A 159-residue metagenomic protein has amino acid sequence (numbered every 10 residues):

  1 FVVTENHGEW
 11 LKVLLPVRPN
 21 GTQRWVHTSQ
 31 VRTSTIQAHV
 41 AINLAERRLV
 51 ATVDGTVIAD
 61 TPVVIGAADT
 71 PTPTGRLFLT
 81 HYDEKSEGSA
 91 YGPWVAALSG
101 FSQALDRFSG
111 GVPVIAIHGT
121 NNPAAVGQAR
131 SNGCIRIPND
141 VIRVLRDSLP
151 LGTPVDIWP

Functional and structural regions predicted by a protein language model:
F1, P62-V63: Short, surface-exposed loop motifs enriched in S/T, G, D/E and P with embedded aromatic residues
F1-S29: SH3/SH3-like beta-barrel superfamily modules
V2-V3, H39-A41: Short, surface-exposed charged micro-motifs
N6, N43-A45: A short, compositionally biased micro-patch
V17-G21, G55-A59, G152: Short, surface-exposed beta-strand-loop junctions and turns on beta-sheet-rich folds
Q30-A38, D60, A67-F78, D83-P159: Exported/periplasmic cell-wall-interacting domains
R48-L49: Gly/Thr-rich phosphate-binding beta-strand-loop-beta motif of the actin/hexokinase/Hsp70
